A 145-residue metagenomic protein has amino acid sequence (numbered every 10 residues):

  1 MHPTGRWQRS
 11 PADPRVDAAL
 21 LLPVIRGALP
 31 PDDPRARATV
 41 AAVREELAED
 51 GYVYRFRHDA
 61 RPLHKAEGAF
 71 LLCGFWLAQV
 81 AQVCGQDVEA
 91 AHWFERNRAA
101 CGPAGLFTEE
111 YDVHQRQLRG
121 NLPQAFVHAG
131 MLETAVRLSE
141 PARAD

Functional and structural regions predicted by a protein language model:
M1-F70, H92-F126, G130-R143: Extended glycan-interaction surfaces of carbohydrate-active proteins
